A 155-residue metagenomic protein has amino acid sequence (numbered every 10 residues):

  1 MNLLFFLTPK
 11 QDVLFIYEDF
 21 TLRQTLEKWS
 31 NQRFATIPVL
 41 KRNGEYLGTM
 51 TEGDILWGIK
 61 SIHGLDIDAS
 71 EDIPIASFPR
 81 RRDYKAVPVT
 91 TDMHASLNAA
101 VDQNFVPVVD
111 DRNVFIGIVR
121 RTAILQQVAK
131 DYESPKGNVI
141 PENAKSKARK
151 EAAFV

Functional and structural regions predicted by a protein language model:
M1-V13, S70-D83: Bateman (tandem CBS) regulatory domains
F15-F34, V39-K41, R82-Q103, V109-R112 (+1 more regions): The conserved cystathionine-beta-synthase
F34, P38, E45-H63, D102 (+1 more regions): Short beta->alpha transition motifs characteristic of CBS
G58-G64, A76-V87: Regulatory sensory and allosteric helical modules in signal-transduction proteins and certain transcription factors
L65, A69: Short, solvent-exposed recognition segments
D83-A86, D111-V155: Cytosolic regulatory modules rich in charged/polar residues
